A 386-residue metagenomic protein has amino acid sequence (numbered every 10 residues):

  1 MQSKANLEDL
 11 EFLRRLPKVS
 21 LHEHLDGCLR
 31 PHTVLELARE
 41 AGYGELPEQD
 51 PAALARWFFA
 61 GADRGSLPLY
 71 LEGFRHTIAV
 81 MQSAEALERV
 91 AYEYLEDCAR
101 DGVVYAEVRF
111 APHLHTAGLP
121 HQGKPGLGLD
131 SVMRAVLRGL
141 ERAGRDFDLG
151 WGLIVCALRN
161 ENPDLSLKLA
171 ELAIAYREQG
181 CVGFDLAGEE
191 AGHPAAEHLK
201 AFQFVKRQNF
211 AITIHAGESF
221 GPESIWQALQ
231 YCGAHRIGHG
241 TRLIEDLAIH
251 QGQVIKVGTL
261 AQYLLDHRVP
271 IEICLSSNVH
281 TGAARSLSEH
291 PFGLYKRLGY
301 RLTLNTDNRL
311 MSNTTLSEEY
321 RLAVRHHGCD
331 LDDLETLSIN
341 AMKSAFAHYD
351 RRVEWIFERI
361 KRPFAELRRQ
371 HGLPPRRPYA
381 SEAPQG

Functional and structural regions predicted by a protein language model:
M1-F210, E218-R236, R242-G386: Metal-cofactor-binding active-site regions of metalloenzymes
